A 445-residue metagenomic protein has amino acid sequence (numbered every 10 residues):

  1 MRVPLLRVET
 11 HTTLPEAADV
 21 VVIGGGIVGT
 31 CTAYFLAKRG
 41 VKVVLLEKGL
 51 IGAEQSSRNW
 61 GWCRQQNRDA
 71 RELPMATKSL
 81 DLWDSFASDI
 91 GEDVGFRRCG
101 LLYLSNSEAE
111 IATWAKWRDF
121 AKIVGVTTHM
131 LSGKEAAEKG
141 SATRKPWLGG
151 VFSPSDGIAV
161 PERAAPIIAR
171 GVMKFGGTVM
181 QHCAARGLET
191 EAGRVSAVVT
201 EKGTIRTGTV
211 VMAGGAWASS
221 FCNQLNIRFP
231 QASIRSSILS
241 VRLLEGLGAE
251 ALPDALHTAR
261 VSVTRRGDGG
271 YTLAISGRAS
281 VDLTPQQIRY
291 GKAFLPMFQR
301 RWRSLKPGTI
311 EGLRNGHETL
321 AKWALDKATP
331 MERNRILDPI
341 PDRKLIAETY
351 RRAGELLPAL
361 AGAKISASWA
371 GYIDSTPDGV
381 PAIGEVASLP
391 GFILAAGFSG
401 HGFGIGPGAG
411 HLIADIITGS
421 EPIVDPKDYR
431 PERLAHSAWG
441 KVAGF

Functional and structural regions predicted by a protein language model:
V3-A18, C31, R39, W369 (+1 more regions): C-terminal lid/capping helical subdomain adjacent to the catalytic/cofactor pocket in oxidative enzymes
L14-V28, V44: Beta1/beta-strand and adjacent pyrophosphate-binding region of the FAD-binding site in flavoprotein oxidoreductases
C31, L188-H317, E332-I340, E348-A361 (+1 more regions): Flavin-dependent oxidoreductases
K38-S57: Glycine-rich FAD pyrophosphate-binding loop
W60-W62, R68, D156-I158, Y372-D374 (+1 more regions): Glycine-rich phosphate/pyrophosphate-binding beta-alpha loops
G61-K139, R260-T272, S276, S280-K306 (+1 more regions): Dinucleotide-binding Rossmann-like beta1-alpha1 core, especially the glycine-rich loop that anchors the ADP
D84-S85, R97, N106-Q181, R186-R194 (+2 more regions): Flavin (FAD/FMN) cofactor-binding and adjacent substrate-gating region of FAD-dependent oxidoreductase domains
K134-E138, P307-T319, W323-H401, P431-A435: Flavin (FAD/FMN) cofactor-binding core of flavoprotein oxidoreductases
